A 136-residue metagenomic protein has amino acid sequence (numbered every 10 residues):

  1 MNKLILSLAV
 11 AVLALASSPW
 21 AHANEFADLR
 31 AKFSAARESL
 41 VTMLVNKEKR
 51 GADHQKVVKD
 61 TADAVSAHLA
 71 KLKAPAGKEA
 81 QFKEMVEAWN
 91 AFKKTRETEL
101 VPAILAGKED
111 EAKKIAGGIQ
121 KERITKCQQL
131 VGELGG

Functional and structural regions predicted by a protein language model:
M1-L8, S17: Bacterial N-terminal signal peptides that target proteins for export
S17-A23: Sec/Tat signal peptide C-region and signal peptidase I cleavage site
N24-E84, A103-I119: Membrane-proximal N-terminal soluble sensing/regulatory segments of transmembrane proteins
A91-T98: Extended, amphipathic, non-transmembrane alpha-helical segments
I115-G136: Extracytoplasmic
